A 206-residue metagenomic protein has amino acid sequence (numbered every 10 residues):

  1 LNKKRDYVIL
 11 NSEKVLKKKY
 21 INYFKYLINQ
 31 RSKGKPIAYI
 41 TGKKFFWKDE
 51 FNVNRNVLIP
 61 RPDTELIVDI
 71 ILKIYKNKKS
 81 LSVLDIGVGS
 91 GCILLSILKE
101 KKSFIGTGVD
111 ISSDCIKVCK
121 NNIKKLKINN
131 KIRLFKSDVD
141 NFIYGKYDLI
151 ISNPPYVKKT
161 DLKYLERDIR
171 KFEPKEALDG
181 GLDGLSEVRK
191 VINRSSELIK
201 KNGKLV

Functional and structural regions predicted by a protein language model:
N2-K73: Conserved AdoMet
P36, P60, P154-P155, P174: Proline-centered helix-kink/hinge sites
P60, G89, G184: Short glycine/threonine-rich catalytic loop with a Thr-x-Gly-x-Asp
D63-Y164: Conserved SAM/SAH cofactor-binding pocket of Class I
I71, I97, I169, V191-S195: Class I S-adenosylmethionine-dependent transferase superfamily signal
Y156-E187: Mobile active-site "lid"/loop adjacent to the S-adenosyl-L-methionine
L182-V206: Conserved Class I SAM-dependent methyltransferase catalytic core
